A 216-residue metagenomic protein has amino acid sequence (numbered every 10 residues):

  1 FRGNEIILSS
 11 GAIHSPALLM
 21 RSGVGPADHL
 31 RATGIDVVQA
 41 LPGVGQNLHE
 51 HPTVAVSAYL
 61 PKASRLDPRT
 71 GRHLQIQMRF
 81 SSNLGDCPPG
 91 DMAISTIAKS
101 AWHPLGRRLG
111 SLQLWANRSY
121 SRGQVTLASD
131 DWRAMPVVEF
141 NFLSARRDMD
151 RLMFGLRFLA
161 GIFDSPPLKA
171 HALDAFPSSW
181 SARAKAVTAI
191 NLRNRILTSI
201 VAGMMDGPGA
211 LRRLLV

Functional and structural regions predicted by a protein language model:
F1-R69, A128-D130: Glycine-rich loop(s) and the adjacent beta-strand/alpha-helix scaffold that form part
H14-P16, P26-A27, M135, M149 (+1 more regions): Internal amphipathic alpha-helical segments of the cytochrome P450 catalytic fold
T53-F163, P177-V216: FAD cofactor-binding and catalytic pocket of flavoenzymes
L168-W180: Short acidic alpha-helical/loop segments enriched in Asp/Glu that coordinate divalent cations
